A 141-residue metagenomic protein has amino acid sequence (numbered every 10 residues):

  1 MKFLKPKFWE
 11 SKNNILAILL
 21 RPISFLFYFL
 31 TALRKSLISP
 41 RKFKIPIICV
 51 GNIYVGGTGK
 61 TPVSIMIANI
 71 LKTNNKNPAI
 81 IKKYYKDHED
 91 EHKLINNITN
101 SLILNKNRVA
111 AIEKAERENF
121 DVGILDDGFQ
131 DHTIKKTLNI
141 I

Functional and structural regions predicted by a protein language model:
K2-P46: A transmembrane-helix-recognition feature enriched in membrane-embedded lipid enzymes and envelope glyco-/phospholipid
S11, T61, K72-N75, E113-N119: Asparagine-rich low-complexity intrinsically disordered tracts
A17, V50-N52, E116-R117: Short hydrophobic "helix-edge" motifs at membrane interfaces and signal-peptide entry regions
K35-D87: Walker A (P-loop) phosphate-binding motif
K86-I141: Phosphate/Mg2+-binding loops and adjacent switch elements in nucleotide/diphosphate-handling enzyme cores
